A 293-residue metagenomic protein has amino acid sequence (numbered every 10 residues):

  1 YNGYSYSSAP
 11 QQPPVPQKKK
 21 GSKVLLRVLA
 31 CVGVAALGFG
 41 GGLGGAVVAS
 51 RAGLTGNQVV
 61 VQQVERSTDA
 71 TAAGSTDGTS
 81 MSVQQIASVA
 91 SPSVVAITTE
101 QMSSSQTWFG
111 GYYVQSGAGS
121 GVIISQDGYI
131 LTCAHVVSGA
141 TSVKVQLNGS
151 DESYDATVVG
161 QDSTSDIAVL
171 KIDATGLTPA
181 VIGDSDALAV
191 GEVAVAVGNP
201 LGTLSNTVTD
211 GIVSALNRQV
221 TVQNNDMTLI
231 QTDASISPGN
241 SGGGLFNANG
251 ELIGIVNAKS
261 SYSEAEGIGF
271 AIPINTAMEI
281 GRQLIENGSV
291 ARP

Functional and structural regions predicted by a protein language model:
Y1-S22: Intrinsically disordered, low-complexity Pro/Gly-rich regions
K23-P293: Serine-dependent protease modules
